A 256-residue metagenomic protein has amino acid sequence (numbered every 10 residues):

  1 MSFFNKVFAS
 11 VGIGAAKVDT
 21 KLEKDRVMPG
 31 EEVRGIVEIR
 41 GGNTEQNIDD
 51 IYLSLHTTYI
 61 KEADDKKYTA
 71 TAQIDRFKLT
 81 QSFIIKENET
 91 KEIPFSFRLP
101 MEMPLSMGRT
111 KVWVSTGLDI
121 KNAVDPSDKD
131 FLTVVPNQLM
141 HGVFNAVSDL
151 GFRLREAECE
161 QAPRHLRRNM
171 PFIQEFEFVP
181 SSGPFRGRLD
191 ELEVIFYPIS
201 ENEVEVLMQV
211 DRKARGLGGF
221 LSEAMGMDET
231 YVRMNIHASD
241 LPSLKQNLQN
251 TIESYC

Functional and structural regions predicted by a protein language model:
M1-C256: Terminal, compositionally biased non-globular sequences in eukaryotic proteins
